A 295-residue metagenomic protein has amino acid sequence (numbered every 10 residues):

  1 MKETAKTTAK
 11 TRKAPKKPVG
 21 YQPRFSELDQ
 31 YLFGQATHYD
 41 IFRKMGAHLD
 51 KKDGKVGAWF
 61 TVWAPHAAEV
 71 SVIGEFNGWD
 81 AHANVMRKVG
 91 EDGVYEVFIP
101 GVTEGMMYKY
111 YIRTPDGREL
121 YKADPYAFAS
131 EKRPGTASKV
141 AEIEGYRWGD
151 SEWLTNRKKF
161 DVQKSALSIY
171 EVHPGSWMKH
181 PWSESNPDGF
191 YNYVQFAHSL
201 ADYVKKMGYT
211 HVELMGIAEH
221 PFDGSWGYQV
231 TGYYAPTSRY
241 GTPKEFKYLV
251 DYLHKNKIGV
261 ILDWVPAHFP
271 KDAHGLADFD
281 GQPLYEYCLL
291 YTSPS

Functional and structural regions predicted by a protein language model:
M1-K55, W59, V89-E171, S176-E184 (+2 more regions): The feature marks proteins involved in alpha-glucan
V62, Y110, V172, L214 (+1 more regions): Conserved, mostly hydrophobic/aromatic
W63-E69: Short proline/glycine-enriched turn/loop motifs at strand-loop junctions of beta-rich domains
E75-W79, P115: Change "in extracellular beta-sheet-rich domains … of secreted and cell-surface proteins" to "in beta-sheet-rich domains
A81-V89: Short, surface-exposed loop motifs enriched in S/T, G, D/E and P with embedded aromatic residues
Y170, V212, V260-L262: Hydrophobic faces of well-ordered beta-strands that scaffold small-molecule active sites in alpha/beta enzyme cores
K179-H180, P187-Y191, Y203-E245, F269 (+1 more regions): Aromatic-lined carbohydrate-binding/catalytic grooves of carbohydrate-active enzymes
Y291-S295: Conserved small/polar residues in nucleotide/adenosyl-binding loops
